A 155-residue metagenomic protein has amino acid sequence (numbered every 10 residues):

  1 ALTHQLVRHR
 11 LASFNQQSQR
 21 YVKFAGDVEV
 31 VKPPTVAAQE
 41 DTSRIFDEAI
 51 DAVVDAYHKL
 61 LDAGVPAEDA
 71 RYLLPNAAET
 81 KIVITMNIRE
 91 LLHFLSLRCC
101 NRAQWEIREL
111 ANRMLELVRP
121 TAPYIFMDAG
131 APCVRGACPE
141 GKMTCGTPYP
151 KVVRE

Functional and structural regions predicted by a protein language model:
A1-E155: Family-specific signature for flavin-dependent thymidylate synthase
